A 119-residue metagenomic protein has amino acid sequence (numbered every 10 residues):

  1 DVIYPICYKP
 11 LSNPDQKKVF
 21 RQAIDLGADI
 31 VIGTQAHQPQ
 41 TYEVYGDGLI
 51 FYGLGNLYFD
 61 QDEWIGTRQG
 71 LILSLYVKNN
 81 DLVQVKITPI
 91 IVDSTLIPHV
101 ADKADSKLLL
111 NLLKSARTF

Functional and structural regions predicted by a protein language model:
D1-I3, H37, G55-L57, T88-I90: Active-site beta-loop-alpha junctions enriched in small/polar residues
D1-L11: Short acidic, glycine-rich surface-loop motifs adjacent to enzyme active sites
D1-V2, G46-I50, V77-Q84: Beta-strand-turn-beta hairpins that frame and shape the catalytic cleft of phosphate-ester-processing enzymes
L11-I72: Conserved beta-sheet core of the metallophosphoesterase superfamily
G66-F119: A short C-terminal boundary segment appended to hydrolase-like catalytic domains
